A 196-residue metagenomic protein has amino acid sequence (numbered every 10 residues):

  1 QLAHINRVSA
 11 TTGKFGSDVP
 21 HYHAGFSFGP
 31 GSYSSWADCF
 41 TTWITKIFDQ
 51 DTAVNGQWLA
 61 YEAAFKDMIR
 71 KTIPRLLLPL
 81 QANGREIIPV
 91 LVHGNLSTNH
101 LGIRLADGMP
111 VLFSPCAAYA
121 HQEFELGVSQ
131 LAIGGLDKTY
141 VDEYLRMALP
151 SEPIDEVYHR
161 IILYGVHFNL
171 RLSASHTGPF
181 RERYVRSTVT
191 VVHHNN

Functional and structural regions predicted by a protein language model:
Q1-L2, T188: Short amphipathic C-terminal alpha-helix that caps PH/PH-like domains
A3-R7: Amphipathic alpha-helical segments that line or abut small-molecule/effector binding pockets and mediate allosteric
V8-H93, R104-A106: An alpha-helical support segment within catalytic cores of ATP-dependent transferases
W36-D38, D49, R85-L91, S97-T98 (+2 more regions): Active-site Asp-x-Gly
L59-Y61, S151-E152, F180-R181: Structural helix-adjacent loops and short alpha-helical linkers that scaffold large soluble proteins
I69-R70, K138-V141, L145, V185-V189: Hydrophobic core segments within long, regular secondary-structure runs in both alpha- and beta-rich folds
L172-N196: ATP/Mg2+ or Mg2+-diphosphate-binding catalytic cores that bind nucleotide phosphates or diphosphates via glycine-rich
